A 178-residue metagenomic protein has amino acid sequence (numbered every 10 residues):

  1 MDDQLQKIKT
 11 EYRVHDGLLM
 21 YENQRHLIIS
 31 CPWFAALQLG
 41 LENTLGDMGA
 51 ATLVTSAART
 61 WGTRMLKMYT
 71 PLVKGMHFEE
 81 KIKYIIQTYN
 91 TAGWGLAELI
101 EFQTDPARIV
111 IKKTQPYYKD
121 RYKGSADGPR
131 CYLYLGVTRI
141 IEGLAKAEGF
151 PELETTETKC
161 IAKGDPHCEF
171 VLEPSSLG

Functional and structural regions predicted by a protein language model:
M1-V110, T114-L135, K159-H167, S175-G178: N-terminal accessory segment detector
N90-L96, A145-L153: Short secondary-structure junctions
C131-F150: Active-site helix/loop of acyl-thioester processing domains in fatty-acid/polyketide metabolism, spanning hotdog-fold
T155-E157: A structural preference for short, hydrophobic beta-strand core positions in alpha/beta folds
F170: Conserved SAM-binding loop
